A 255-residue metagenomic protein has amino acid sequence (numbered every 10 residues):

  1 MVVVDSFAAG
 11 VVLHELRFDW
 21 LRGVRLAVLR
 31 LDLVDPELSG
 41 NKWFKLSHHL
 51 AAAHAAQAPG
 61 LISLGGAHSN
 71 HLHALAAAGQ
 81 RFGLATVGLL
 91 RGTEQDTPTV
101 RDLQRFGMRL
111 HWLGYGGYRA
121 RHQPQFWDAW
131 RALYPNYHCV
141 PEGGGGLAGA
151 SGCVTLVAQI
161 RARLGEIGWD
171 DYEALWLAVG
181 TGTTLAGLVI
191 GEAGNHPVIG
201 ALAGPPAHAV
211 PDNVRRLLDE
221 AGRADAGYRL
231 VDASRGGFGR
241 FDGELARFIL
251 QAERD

Functional and structural regions predicted by a protein language model:
M1-D255: PLP-dependent amino-acid enzyme catalytic core
